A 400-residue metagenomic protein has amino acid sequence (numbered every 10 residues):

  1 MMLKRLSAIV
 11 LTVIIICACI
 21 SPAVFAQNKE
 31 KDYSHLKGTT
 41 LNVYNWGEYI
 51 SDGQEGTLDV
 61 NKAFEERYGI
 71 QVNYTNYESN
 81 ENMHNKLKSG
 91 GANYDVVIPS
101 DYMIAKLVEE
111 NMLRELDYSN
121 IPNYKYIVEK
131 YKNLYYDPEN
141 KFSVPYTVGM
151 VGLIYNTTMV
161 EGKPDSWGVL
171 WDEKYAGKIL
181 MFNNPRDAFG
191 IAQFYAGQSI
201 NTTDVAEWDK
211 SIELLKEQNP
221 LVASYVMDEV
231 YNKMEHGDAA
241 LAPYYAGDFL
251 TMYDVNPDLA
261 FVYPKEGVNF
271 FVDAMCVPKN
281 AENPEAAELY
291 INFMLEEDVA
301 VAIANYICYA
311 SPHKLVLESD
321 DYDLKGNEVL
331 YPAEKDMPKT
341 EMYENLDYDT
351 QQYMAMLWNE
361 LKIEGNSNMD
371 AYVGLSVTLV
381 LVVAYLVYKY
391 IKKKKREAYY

Functional and structural regions predicted by a protein language model:
C19-D32, Y390: Sec-dependent signal peptide cleavage junction
N28-K106, N232: Early extracytoplasmic/lumenal segment of secretory-pathway proteins
D32-Y33, K88, A92-V96, R114-L153 (+1 more regions): A structural signal for short loop-to-beta-strand junctions that line the ligand-binding cleft of periplasmic/secreted
D59, D101-R114, E129-K132, Y136-D165 (+2 more regions): Periplasmic solute-binding protein
R114-K125, S143, P257-N269, P278-A281: Short beta-strand->loop
L180-N184, A188, A192, I200-P264: Ligand-binding pocket segment of bilobal, Venus flytrap-like solute-binding proteins
P278-K339: Mature extracytoplasmic/periplasmic domains
K335-Y400: Conserved C-terminal helix/tail region of periplasmic/extracytoplasmic solute-binding proteins
